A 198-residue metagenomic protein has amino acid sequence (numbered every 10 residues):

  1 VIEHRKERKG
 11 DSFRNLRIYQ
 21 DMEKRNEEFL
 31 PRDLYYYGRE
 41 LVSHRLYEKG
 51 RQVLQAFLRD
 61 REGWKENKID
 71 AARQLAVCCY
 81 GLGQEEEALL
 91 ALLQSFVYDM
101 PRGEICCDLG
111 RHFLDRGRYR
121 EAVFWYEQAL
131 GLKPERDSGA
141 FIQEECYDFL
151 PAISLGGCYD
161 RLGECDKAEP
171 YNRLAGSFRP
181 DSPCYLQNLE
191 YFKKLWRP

Functional and structural regions predicted by a protein language model:
V1-Q52: Catalytic-site signature of metal-activated, phosphate-bearing donor transferases, centered on the GT-A/GT-A-like
S12, Y47-E48, E85, Y119 (+1 more regions): TPR-repeat structural position
E27-E28, E62, E66, M100 (+2 more regions): Short coil turns that delineate tetratricopeptide repeat
